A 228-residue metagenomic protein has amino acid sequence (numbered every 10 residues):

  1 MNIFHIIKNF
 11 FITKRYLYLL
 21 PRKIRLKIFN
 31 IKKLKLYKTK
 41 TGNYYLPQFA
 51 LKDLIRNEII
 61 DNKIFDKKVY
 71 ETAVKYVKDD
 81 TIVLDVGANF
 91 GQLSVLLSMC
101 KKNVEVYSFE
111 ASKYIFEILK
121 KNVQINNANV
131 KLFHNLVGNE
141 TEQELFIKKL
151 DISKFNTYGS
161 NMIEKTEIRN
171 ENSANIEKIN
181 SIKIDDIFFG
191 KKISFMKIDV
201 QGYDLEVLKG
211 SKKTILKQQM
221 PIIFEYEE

Functional and structural regions predicted by a protein language model:
M1-E228: Phosphate/nucleotide-binding beta-alpha loop and adjacent structural elements of enzyme active sites
